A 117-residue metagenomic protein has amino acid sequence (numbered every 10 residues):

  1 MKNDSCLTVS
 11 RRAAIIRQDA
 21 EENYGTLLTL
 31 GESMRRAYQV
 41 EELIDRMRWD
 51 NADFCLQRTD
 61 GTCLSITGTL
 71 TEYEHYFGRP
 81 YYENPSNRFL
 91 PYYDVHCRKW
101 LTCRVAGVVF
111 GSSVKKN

Functional and structural regions predicted by a protein language model:
C6-A14: Long, polar low-complexity intrinsically disordered regions
L27-I44: Mixed-charge, Lys/Arg-rich low-complexity intrinsically disordered regions
R48-R58: A short, Trp-centered hydrophobic/proline-enriched beta-strand micro-motif
R58-F89, Y93-H96: Short, conserved turn/kink motifs that form compact alpha/beta structural patches or helix kinks used as
N87-N117: Short, compact, well-ordered microdomains
